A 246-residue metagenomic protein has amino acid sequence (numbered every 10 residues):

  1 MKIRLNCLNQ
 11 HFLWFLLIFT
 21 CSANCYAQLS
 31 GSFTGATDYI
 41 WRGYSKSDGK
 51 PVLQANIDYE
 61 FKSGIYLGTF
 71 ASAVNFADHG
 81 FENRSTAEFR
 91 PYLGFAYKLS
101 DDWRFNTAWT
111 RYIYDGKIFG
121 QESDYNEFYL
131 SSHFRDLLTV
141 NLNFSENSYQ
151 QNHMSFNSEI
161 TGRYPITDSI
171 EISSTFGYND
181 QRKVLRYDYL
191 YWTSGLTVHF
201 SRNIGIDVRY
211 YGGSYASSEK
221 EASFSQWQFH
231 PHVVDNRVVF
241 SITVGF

Functional and structural regions predicted by a protein language model:
A27-A77, L93, R237, T243-G245: Short glycine/proline- and aromatic-enriched beta-strand/turn motifs that initiate or cap beta-hairpins
L29-G31, S63-T69, D101-T107, D136-L142 (+3 more regions): Repeated loop/turn-to-beta-strand initiation elements of outer-membrane beta-barrel proteins
G35-W41, F61, A71-N75, Y97 (+6 more regions): Transmembrane beta-strands of outer-membrane beta-barrel pores
G49-L53, S85-F89, E122-F128, N152-S158 (+2 more regions): Residues that define the transmembrane beta-barrel architecture of outer-membrane proteins
D58-G64, A96-K98, S131-L137, R163-P165 (+2 more regions): Structural signature of outer-membrane beta-barrel channels/translocons
I65-S100, T107-E122: Surface-exposed loop and membrane-interface regions of Gram-negative outer-membrane beta-barrel proteins
S123-L185, Y210-Y211: Detector for outer-membrane/organellar transmembrane beta-barrel domains, recognizing the amphipathic beta-strand
Y164, E171, S194-G205, Y210-G212 (+1 more regions): Outer-membrane beta-barrel "beta-signal"
